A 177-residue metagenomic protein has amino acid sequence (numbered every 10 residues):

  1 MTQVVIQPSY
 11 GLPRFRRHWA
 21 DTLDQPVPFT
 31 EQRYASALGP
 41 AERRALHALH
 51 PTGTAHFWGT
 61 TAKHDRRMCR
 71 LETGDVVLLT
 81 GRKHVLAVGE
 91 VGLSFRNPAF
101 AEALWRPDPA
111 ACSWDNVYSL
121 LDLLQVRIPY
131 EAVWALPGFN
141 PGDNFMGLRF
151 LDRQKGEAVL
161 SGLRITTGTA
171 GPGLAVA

Functional and structural regions predicted by a protein language model:
M1-A37, A99-A177: Contiguous surface segments at macromolecular interaction interfaces
P40-W58: Short, basic/aromatic beta-hairpin or loop at an interaction surface
H56-R67: Short alpha-helix capping/helix-loop boundary micro-motifs
M68-E72: Short, well-ordered loop/turn sites that connect or cap secondary structure elements
L86-R96: Short beta-strand-centered aromatic/proline hotspots
